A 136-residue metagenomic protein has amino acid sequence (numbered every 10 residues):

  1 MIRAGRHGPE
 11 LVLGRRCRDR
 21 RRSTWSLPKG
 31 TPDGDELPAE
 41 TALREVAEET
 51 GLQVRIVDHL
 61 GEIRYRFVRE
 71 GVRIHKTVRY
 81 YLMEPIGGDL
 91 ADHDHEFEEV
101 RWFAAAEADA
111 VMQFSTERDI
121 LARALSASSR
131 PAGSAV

Functional and structural regions predicted by a protein language model:
M1-L27: N-terminal strand-loop-strand
G5-G8, D19-R21, D33-G34, E62-Y65 (+1 more regions): Short, charged/polar surface micro-motifs in flexible loops or helix N-caps
S26, H75, W102: Short aromatic/basic micro-patch
L27-L60: The catalytic Nudix box helix
D33-L37, K76, S115: Residues at secondary-structure transition points
A47, G51-G88: Active-site segment of metal-dependent pyrophosphate-handling enzymes, primarily the Nudix hydrolase catalytic core
E84, D89-A124: NUDIX/MutT-family hydrolases
R123-P131: C-terminal alpha-helix
